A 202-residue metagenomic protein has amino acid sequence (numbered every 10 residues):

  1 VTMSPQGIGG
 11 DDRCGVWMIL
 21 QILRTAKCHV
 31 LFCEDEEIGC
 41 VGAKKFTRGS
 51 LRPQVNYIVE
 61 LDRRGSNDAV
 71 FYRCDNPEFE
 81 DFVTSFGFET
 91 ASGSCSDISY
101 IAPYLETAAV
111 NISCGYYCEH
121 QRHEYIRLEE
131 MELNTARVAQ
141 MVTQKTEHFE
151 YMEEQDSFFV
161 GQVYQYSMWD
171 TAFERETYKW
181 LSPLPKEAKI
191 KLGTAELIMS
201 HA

Functional and structural regions predicted by a protein language model:
T2, Q6-V83, T90: Acidic/histidine-rich catalytic neighborhood of metal-dependent amide-processing enzymes
V16-L23, E80, T84, S99-A102 (+2 more regions): Predominant activation on well-ordered alpha-helical scaffold segments within soluble catalytic domains
R24-C28, T84, P103-E106, Y117 (+1 more regions): Generic secondary-structure signature for well-ordered alpha-helical cores
G39-C40, I98, A202: Short, well-ordered alpha-helical microsegments
G42, L51, E78-F79, D97 (+3 more regions): General structural feature for long, well-ordered alpha-helical segments within catalytic domains of soluble enzymes
E89-N134: Zn-dependent metallopeptidase/amidohydrolase metal-coordination segment
C118-K186: His/Asp/Glu-rich mid-to-C-terminal helical/loop segments that flank catalytic regions of hydrolases
Y178-L181, P185-A202: Long, compositionally biased intrinsically disordered regions
